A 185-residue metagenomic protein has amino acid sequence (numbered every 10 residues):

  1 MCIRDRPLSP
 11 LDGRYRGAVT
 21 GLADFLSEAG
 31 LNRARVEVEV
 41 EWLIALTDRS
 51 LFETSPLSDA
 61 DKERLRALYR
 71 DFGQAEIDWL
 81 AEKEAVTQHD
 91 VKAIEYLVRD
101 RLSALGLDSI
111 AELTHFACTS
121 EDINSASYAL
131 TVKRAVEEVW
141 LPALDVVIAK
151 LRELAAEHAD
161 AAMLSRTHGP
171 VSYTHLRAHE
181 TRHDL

Functional and structural regions predicted by a protein language model:
M1-I3, A178-T181, L185: Short, small-residue-biased leader/transition segments that mark boundaries at the very start of proteins
R4-R177: A helix-coil-helix interface module used to build multimeric assemblies and to scaffold catalytic/cofactor sites
